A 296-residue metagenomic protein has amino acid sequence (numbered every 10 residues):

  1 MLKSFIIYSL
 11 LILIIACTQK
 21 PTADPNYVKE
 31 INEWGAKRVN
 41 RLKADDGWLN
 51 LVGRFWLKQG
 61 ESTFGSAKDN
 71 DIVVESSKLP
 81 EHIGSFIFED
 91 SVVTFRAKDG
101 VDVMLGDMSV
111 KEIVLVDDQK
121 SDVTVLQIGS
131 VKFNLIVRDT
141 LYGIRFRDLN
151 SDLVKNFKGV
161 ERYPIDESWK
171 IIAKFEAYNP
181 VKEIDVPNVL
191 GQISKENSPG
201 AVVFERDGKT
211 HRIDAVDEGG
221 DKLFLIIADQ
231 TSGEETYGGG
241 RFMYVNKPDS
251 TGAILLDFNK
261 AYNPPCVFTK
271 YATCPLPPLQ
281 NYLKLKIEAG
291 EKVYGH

Functional and structural regions predicted by a protein language model:
L2-Y8: Sec-dependent signal peptide recognition, specifically the positively charged N-region followed immediately by
I15-A16: C-terminal motif of bacterial Sec signal peptides marking the signal peptidase cleavage site
E30-S77, Q230-T231: N-terminal beta-hairpin/loop module of FHA
L57-V123: Forkhead-associated
Q127-I193: Surface-exposed beta-loop interaction hotspot
K158-Y163, S232-E234, A253-L255, N259-H296: Extended, aromatic/histidine-rich regions of cofactor-dependent oxidoreductases associated with respiratory
I172-S232, Y237: Flexible, glycine-rich surface segments
